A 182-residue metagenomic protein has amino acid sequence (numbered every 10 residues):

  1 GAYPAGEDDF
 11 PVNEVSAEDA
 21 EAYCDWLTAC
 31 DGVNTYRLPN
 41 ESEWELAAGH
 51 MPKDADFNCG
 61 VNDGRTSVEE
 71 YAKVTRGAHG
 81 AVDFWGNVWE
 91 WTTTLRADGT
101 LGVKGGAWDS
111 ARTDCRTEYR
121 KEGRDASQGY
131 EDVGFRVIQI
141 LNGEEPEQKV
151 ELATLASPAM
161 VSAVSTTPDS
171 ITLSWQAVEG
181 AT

Functional and structural regions predicted by a protein language model:
G1, E70, A126, L152 (+1 more regions): Residues embedded in well-ordered secondary-structure elements
G1-G6, R65, E151-L155, A181-T182: Short intrinsically disordered, low-complexity coil segments enriched in acidic
A2-G123, E131: Functional-site microenvironments in short loops/helix caps that host divalent-cation chemistry
E131-E144: Short, structured beta-strand segments at or near domain termini in extracellular proteins/domains
V150-G180: Pro/Thr/Ser/Gly-rich low-complexity, intrinsically disordered linker/stalk tracts
